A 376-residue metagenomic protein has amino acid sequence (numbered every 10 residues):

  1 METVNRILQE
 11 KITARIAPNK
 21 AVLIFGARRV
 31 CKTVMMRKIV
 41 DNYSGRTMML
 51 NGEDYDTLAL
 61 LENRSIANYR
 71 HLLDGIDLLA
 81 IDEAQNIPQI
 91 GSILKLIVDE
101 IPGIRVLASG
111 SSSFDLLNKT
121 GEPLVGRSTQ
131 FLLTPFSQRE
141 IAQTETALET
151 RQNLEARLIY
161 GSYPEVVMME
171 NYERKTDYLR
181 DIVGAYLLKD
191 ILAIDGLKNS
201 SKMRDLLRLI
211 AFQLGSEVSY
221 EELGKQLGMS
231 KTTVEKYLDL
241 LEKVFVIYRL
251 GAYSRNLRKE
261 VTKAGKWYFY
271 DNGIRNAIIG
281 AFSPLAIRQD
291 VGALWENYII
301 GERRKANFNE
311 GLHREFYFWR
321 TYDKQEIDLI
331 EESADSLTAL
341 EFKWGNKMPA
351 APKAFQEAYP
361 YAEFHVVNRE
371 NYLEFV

Functional and structural regions predicted by a protein language model:
M1-T13, A17: N-terminal pre-Walker A segment at the start of P-loop NTPase domains
I16, Y172-S336: Accessory nucleic acid-recognition modules appended to NTPase machines
I24: Hydrophobic anchor at the beta1->P-loop junction of P-loop NTPases
K32: Conserved lysine of the Walker
M35, I39: Hydrophobic positions on the alpha1 helix immediately C-terminal to the Walker A/P-loop
T47-L78: Short glycine-rich substrate-engagement loop in P-loop NTPases that contacts/grips substrate
A80, R105-S111, L132: Structural recognition of the conserved hydrophobic beta-strand(s) that form the central parallel beta-sheet of P-loop
S111-S113, N118-S219: Interdomain motor-coupling "hinge/lid" segment immediately C-terminal to the ATP-binding subdomain of NTP-driven enzymes
